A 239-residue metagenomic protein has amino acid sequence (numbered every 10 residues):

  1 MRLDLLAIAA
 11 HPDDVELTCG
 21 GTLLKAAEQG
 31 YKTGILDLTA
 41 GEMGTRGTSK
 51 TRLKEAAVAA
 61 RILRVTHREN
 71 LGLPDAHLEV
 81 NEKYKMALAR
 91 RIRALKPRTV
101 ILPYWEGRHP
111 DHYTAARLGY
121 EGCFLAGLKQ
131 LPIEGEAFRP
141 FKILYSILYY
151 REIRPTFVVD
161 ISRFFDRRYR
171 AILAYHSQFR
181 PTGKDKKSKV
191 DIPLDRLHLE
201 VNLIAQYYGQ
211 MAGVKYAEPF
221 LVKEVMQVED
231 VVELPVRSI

Functional and structural regions predicted by a protein language model:
M1-L95, L221, E233-V236: Active-site rim/loop-helix segments in enzyme catalytic domains that contact anionic ligands
R2-L6, E82-I239: Metal-dependent de-N-acetylase/amidase catalytic core
